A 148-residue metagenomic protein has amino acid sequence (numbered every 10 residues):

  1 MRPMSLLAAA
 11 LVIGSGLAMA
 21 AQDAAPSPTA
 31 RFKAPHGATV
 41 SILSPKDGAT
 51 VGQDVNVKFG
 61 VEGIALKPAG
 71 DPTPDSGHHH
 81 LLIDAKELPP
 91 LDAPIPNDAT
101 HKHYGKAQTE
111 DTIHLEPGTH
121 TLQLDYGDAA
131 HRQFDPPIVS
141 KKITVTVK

Functional and structural regions predicted by a protein language model:
M1-A8: Bacterial N-terminal signal peptides that target proteins for export
I13-A20: C-terminal segment of classical bacterial N-terminal signal peptides
A21-R31: Cleaved targeting-peptide boundary
T29-K33, G48, D54-E62, G70-K148: Long, low-complexity serine/threonine/glycine- and acidic-rich segments characteristic of extracellular
P35-S41: Low-complexity, acidic Ser/Thr/Pro/Gly-rich terminal tails and inter-domain linkers that flank the onset of structured
I42-T50: Short beta-strand segments of immunoglobulin-like
A65: Periplasmic peptidoglycan-binding/anchoring modules of Gram-negative envelope and division proteins
